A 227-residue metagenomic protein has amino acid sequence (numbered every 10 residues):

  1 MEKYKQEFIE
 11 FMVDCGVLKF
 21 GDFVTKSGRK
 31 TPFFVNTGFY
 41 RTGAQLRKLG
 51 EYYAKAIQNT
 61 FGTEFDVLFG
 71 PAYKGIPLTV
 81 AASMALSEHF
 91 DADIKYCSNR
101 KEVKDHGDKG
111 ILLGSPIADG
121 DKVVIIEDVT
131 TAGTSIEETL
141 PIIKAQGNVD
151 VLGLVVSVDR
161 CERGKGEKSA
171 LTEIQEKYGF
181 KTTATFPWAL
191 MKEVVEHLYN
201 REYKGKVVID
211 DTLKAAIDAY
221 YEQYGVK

Functional and structural regions predicted by a protein language model:
M1-I126, T131-K227: PRPP-associated nucleotide enzymes
